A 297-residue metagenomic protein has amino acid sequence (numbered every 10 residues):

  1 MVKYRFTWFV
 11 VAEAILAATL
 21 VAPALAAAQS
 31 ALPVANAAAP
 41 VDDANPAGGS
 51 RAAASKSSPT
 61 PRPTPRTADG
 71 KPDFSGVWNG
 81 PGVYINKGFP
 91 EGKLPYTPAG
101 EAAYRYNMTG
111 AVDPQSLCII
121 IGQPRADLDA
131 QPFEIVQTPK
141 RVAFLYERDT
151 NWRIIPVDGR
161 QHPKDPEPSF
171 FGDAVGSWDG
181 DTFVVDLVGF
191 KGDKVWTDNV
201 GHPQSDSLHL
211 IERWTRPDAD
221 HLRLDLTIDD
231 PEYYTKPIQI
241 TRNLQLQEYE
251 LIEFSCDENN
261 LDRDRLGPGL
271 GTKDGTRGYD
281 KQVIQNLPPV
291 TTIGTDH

Functional and structural regions predicted by a protein language model:
V2-E13, T19-H297: PEST-like low-complexity, intrinsically disordered acidic/proline/serine-rich tracts that flank trafficking/processing
